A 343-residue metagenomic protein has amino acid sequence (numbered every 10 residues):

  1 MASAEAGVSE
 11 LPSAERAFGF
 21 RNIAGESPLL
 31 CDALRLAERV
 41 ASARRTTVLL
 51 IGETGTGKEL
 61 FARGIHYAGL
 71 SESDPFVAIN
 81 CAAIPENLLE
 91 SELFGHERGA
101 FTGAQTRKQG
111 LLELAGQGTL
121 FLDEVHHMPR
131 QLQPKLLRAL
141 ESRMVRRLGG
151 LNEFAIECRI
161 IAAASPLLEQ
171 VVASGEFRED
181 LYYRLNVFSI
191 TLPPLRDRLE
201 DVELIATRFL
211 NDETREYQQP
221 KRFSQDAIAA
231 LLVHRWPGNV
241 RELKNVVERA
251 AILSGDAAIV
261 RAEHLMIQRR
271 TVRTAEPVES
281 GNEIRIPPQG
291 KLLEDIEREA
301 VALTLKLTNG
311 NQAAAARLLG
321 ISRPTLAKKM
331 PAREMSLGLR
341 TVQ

Functional and structural regions predicted by a protein language model:
M1-V8, R16-N22, E26-C31, S42 (+6 more regions): Nucleotide-binding/hydrolysis machinery
N22, L29, L36-G103, E113-P129 (+1 more regions): Conserved post-Walker A coupling segment in P-loop NTPases
D32, G99-T106, S142-R147, Q170 (+2 more regions): Short gly/ser/thr-rich secondary-structure transition/capping motifs
A33, T56, I79, L93 (+13 more regions): Conserved RecA-like P-loop NTPase ATPase core
T47-L49, G57, N282-Q343: Bacterial C-terminal helix-turn-helix
A68-G69, R143, Q268, S322 (+1 more regions): The DNA-recognition helices of helix-turn-helix-type DNA-binding domains
A104-K108, P134-F154, A163: Substrate-gripping "pore-loop 1 plus following alpha2 helix"
L114, A139, A162-A163, R184 (+2 more regions): Conserved catalytic core of Hanks-type protein kinase domains
